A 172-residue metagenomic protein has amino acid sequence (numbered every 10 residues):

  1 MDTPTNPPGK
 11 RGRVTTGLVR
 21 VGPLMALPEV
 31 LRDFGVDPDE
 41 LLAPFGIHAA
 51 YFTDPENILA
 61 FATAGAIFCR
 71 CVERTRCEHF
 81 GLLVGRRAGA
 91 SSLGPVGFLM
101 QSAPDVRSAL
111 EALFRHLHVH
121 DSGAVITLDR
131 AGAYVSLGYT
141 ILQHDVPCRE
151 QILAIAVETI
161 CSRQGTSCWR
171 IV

Functional and structural regions predicted by a protein language model:
M1-L137: N-terminal low-complexity or simple alpha-helical regulatory segments that function as activation/interaction modules
V125-V172: DNA-contacting interfaces and partner/effector-binding or oligomerization modules in DNA-centric proteins
